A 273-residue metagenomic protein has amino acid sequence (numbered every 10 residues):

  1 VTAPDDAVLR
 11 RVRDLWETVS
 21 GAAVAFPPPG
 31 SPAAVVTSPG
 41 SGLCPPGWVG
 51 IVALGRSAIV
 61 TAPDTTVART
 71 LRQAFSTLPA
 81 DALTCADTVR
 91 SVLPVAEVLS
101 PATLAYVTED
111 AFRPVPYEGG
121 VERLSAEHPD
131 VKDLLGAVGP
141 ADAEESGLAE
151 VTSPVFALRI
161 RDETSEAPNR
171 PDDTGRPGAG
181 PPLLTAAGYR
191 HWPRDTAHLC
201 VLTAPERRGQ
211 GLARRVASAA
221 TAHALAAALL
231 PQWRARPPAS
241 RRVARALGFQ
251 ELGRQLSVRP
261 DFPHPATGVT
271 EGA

Functional and structural regions predicted by a protein language model:
T2-D142: Acyl-donor-binding surface of acyltransferase catalytic domains
A58-T61, A224-R236: Conserved GNAT acetyl-CoA-binding A-motif
V60, L199, T203, G209-H223 (+2 more regions): Conserved acetyl-CoA-binding loop-helix of GNAT-fold acetyltransferases
V98-V107, Q250-T267: Conserved catalytic-core motifs of GNAT/GCN5-like acyltransferases
P101, G147-A157, A197: A short helix-loop-beta-strand connector motif used in the catalytic cores of GNAT acetyltransferases and, in some
E150-T152, L183-A204: A conserved beta-strand-loop-helix scaffold within acyl/acetyltransferase catalytic domains
S153-T185: Conserved beta-hairpin
Q232-R245, Q250, S257-R259: Conserved beta-strand-loop-alpha-helix junction that forms the acyl-donor binding cleft
